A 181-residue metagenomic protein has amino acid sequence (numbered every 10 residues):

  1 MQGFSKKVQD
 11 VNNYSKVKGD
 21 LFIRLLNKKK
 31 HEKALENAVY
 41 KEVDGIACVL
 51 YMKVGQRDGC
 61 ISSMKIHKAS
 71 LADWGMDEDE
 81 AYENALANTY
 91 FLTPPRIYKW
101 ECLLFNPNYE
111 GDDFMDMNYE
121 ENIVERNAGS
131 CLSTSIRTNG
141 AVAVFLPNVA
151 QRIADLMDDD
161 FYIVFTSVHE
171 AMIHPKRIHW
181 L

Functional and structural regions predicted by a protein language model:
M1-V124, A128: Extended, low-hydrophobicity segments enriched in charged/polar residues
R126, S133-L181: C-terminal structured domains
